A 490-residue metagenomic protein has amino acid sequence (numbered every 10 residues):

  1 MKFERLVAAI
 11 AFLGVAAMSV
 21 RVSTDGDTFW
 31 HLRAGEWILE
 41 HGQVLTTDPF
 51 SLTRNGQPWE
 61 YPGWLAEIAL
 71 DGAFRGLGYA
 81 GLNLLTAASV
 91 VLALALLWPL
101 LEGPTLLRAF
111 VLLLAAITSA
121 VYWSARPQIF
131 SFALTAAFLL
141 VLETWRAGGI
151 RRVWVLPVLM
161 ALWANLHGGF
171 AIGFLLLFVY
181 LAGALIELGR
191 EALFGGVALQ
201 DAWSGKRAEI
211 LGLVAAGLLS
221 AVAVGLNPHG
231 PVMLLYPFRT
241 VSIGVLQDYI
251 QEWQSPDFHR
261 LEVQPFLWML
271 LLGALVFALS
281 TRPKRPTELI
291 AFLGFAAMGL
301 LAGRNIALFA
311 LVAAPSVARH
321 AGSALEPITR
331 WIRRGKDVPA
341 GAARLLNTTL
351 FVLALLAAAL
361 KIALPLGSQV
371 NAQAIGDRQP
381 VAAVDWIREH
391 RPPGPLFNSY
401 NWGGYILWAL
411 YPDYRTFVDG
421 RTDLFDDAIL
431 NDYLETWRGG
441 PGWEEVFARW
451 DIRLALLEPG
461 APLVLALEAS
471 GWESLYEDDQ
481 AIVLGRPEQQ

Functional and structural regions predicted by a protein language model:
V15, A115-A120, L140, V153-G168 (+2 more regions): Membrane-interface alpha helices of multi-pass inner-membrane proteins
E60-G72, L235-W268: Juxtamembrane membrane-water interface segments that cap and precede transmembrane helices
L84-E102: Transmembrane-helix motifs of polytopic, lipid-linked glycan transferases
W123-F130: Short acidic/glycine- and proline-prone juxtamembrane loop motifs at membrane-interface regions of multi-pass membrane
F138-V153, G273-S280: Membrane-interface transmembrane helices that cradle and orient dolichyl/undecaprenyl
T329-E389, N401-G403, P412, R421-T422 (+1 more regions): Membrane-proximal, lumen/periplasm-facing interface regions of secretory-pathway glyco- and lipid-modifying enzymes
R388-D427, R453-P459, L484: Short periplasmic/luminal acceptor-recognition loop of GT-C membrane glycosyltransferases, typified by
A409-P412, I429-Q480: Periplasmic/luminal catalytic loop of GT-C fold multi-pass membrane glycosyltransferases that transfer sugars from
